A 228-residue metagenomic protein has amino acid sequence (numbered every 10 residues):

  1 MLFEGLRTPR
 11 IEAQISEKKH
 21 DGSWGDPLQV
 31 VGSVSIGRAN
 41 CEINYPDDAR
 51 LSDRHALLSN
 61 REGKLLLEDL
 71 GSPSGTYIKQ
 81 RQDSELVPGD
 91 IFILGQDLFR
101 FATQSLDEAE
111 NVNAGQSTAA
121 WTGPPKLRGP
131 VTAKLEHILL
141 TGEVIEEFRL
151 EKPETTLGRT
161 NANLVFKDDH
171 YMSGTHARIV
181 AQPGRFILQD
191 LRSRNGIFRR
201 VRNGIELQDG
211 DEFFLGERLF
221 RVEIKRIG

Functional and structural regions predicted by a protein language model:
M1-D47, S59, E85-N163, I227-G228: Intrinsically disordered, low-complexity acidic Ser/Thr-rich regulatory segments
D26-P88, I93-G95, R149-E217: Forkhead-associated
V222-K225: Flexible, low-complexity linkers/stalks enriched in Thr/Pro that connect modular domains
